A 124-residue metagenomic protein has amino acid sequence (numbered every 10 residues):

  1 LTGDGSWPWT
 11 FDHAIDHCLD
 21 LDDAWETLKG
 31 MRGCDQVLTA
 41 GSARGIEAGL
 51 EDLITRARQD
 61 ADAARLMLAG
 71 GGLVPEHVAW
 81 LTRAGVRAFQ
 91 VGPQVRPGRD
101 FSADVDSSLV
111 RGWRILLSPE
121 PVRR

Functional and structural regions predicted by a protein language model:
L1, P8-L19, A24-A48, L66-G70: Catalytic beta/alpha-barrel core
L1-T10, A48-P75, V105-R124: Alpha-helix-loop-beta-strand connector modules within alpha/beta enzyme cores
D16-R32, L53-A63, A69, L73-V91: Catalytic cores of alpha/beta
R32-E47, A84-D106: Glycine-rich phosphate-binding active-site loops on the catalytic face of alpha/beta enzymes
